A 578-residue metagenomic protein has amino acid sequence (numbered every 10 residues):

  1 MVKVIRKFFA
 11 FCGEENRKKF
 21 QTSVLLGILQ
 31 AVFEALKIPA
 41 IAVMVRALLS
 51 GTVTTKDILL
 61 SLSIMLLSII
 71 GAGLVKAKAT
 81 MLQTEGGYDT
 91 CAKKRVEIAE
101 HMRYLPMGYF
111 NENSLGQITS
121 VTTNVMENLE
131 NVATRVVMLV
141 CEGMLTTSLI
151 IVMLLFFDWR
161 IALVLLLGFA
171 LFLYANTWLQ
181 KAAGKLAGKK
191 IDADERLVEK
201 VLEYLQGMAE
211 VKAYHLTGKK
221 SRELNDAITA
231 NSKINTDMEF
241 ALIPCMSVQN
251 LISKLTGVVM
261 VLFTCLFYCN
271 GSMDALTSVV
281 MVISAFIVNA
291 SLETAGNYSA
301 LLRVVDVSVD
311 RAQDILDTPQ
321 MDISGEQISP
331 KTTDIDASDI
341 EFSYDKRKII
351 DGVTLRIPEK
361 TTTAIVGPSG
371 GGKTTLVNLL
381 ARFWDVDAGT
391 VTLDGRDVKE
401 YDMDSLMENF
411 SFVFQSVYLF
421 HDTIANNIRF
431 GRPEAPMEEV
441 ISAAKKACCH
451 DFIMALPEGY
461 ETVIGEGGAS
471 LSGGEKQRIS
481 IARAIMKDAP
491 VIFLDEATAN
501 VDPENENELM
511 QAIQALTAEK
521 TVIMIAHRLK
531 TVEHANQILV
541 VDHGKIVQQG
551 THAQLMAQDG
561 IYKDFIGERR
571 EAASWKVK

Functional and structural regions predicted by a protein language model:
M1-E34, T55-S61, A79-Q83, G87 (+8 more regions): Membrane-integrated ABC transporters
A10-K18, M107-G108, N124-A133, V137 (+8 more regions): An intracellular "coupling" helix at the cytosolic face of ABC transporter transmembrane type-1 domains
E15, K19-Q30, D57-S61, M65 (+3 more regions): Transmembrane helices of ABC transporter permease
I28-L36, I70-A77, L129-V132, V136-S148 (+4 more regions): Hydrophobic alpha-helical transmembrane bundles that constitute the permease/transmembrane domains of multi-pass
M44-S63, M153-L167, A241-V309, I315-L316: Helix-loop-helix
M81-E100, C141-E142, L165-A209, L216 (+5 more regions): Cytoplasmic coupling helices
Y88, V96-M126, K200-E223, D314-G325 (+4 more regions): Short intracellular "coupling" helices and adjacent cytoplasmic loop segments at the cytosolic face of multi-pass
K331-K578: ABC-type nucleotide-binding domain
